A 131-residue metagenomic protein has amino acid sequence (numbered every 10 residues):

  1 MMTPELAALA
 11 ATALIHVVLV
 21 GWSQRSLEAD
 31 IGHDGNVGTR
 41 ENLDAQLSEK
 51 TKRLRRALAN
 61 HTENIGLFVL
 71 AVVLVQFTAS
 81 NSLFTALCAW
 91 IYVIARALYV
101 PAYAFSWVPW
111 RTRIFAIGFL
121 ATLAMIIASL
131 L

Functional and structural regions predicted by a protein language model:
M1-W22: Long, highly hydrophobic alpha-helical transmembrane signal-anchor segments
A11-L14, L58, W90-I94, R113 (+1 more regions): Hydrophobic residues within alpha-helical transmembrane segments of multi-pass solute transporters/permease subunits
Q24-G32, S80, V108, L131: Transmembrane helix-loop junctions in multipass membrane proteins, especially transporters and channels
Q24-R56: Cytosolic, membrane-interface loops and tails of multi-pass inner-membrane proteins
A59-V72: Core segments of transmembrane alpha-helices that mediate helix-helix packing or line hydrophobic substrate/ligand
S82-I91: Structural signature of hydrophobic alpha-helical transmembrane segments
A95-A121: Interfacial loop-to-transmembrane junctions
A124-L131: Juxtamembrane boundary at the C-terminal end of a transmembrane helix
